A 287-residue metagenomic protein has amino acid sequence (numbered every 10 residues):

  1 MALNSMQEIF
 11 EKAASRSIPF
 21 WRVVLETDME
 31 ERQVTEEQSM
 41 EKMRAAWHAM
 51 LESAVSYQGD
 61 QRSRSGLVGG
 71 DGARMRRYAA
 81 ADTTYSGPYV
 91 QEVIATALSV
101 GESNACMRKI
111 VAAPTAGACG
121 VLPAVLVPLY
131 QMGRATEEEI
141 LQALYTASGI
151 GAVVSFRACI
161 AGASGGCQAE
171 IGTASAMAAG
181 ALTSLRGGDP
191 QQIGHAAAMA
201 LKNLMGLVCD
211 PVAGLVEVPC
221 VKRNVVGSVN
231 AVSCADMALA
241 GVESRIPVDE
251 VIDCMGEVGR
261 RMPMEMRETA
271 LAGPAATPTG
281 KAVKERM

Functional and structural regions predicted by a protein language model:
M1-R108, Q131-M132, G241, V248-M287: Generic N-terminal targeting/processing segments that precede catalytic cores or assembly contacts
T84, A113-A116, E138, G162-E170 (+2 more regions): Alpha-helix capping and helix-loop boundary segments enriched in small/acidic/polar residues
Y85, A112-C119, Q131, V153: Glycine- and small hydrophobic-enriched segments that form the cores of compact globular domains
V90-A105, P128-R157: Helix-rich "cap/lid" substructures immediately adjacent to catalytic or cofactor-binding pockets
M107-V125, A169-A174: Conserved phosphate/anionic-ligand binding catalytic regions in large, soluble enzymes, centered on
P123-R134, A179-G187: Alpha-helical support elements that line or immediately flank enzyme active sites and cofactor-binding pockets
Y145-A181, N203-N230: A structural-propensity feature for long, helix-poor, extended segments
S184-M287: Functionally critical mobile loop/hinge segments
